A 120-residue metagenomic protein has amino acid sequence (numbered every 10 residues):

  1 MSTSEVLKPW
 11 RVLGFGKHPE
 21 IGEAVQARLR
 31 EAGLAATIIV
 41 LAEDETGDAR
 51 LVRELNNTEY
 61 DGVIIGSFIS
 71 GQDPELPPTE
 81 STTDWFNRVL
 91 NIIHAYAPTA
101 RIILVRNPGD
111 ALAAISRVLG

Functional and structural regions predicted by a protein language model:
S2-P9: Non-catalytic signal-transmission and effector/linker regions of two-component phosphorelay proteins
P9-I38: Short, charged N-terminal beta->alpha structural module
A24, D73-L76, A114: Short glycine-/acidic-enriched loop or helix-start segments at secondary-structure transitions that form or flank
A35-G47: A short beta-strand-loop structural module common to alpha/beta enzyme folds
R50-N57, I115-L119: Short amphipathic alpha-helix with an adjacent loop that forms part of the alpha/beta core around
V52-I92: Mid-chain, well-packed structural core segment of small domains
T79-G120: Ser/Thr/Gly-rich flexible loops in soluble cytosolic domains mediating phosphotransfer, phosphorylation
